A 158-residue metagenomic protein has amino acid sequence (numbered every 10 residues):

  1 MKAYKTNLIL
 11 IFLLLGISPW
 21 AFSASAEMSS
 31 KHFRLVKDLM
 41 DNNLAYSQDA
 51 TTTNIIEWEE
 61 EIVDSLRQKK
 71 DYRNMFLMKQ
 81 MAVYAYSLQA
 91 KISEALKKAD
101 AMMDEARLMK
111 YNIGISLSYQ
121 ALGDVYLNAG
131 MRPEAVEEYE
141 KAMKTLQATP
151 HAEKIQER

Functional and structural regions predicted by a protein language model:
S30-F33, R73, I113, E153-E157: Residue signature of alpha-solenoid helical repeat architecture, marking inter-repeat boundaries and helix-start
K37, L77, L117-S118, Q156-R158: Residue register of alpha-helical TPR repeats
A50, K70, K110, P150-H151: Structural signature of alpha-solenoid helical repeat scaffolds
E60-D64, D100-R107, K141-H151: Amphipathic alpha-helical segments of tetratricopeptide repeats
